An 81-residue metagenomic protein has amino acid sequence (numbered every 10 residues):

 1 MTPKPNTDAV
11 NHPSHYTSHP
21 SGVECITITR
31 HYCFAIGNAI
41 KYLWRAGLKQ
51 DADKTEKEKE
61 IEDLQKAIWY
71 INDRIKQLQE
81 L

Functional and structural regions predicted by a protein language model:
M1-L81: Intrinsically disordered, low-complexity regulatory regions that flank transcription factor DNA-binding cores
